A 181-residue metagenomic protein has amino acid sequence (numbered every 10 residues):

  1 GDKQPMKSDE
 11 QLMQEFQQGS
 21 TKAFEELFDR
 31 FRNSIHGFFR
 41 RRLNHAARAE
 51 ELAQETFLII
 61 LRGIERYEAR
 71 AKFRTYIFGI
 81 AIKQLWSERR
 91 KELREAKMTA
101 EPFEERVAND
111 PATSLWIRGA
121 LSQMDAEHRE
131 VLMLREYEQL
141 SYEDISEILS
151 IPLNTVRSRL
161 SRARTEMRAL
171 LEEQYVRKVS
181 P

Functional and structural regions predicted by a protein language model:
M6-D9, S87, K91-G119, S141: Internal acidic/polar
Q17-E26, H36-E55, L153, S180-P181: Short, charged helix-capping/linker segments at alpha-helix termini
Q17-Q18, L43-N44, E55-K72, K91-L93: Sigma70-family region 2
F28-A46, G63, L121, E173: Amphipathic, Lys/Arg- and hydrophobic-enriched alpha-helical face
E51-L58, A71-K83: Structural recognition of an alpha-helix C-terminal capping motif at a helix-to-coil junction
E65-A69, G79-T99, R162, E173: Arg/Lys-rich amphipathic alpha helix in sigma70-family domain 2
I82, H128, L149-Y175: DNA-recognition helix of helix-turn-helix
V131-R135: A short pre-motif secondary-structure segment
